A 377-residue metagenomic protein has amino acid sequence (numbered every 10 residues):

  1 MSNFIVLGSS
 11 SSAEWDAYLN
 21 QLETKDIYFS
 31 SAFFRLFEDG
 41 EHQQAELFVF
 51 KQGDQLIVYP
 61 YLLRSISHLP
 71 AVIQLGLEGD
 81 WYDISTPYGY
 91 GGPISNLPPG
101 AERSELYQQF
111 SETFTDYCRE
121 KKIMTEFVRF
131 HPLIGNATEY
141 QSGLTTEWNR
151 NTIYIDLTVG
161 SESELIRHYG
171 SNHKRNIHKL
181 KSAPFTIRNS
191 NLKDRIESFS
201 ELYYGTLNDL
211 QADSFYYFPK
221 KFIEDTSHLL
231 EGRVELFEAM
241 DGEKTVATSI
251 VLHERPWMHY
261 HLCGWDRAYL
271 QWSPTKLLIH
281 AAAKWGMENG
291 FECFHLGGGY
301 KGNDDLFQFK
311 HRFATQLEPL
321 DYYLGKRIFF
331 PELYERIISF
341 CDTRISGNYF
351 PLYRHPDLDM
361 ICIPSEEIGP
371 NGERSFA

Functional and structural regions predicted by a protein language model:
M1-V6, S10-E14, V49-D54, L97 (+7 more regions): Solvent-exposed, well-ordered amphipathic alpha-helical segments that flank/support binding or catalytic loops
S2-Q74, H131-Q271: A conserved beta-strand-loop-helix scaffold within acyl/acetyltransferase catalytic domains
W15, Q43-A45, W285, F313 (+1 more regions): Tryptophan-centered motif/residue detector
Y18, Y28, F33, Y88-Y90 (+11 more regions): Aromatic side chains
D39-Q43, P87, P93-R103, S161-L165 (+7 more regions): Low-complexity, flexible helical/coil segments
P60-L62, P99-S111, D116, R175-T186 (+4 more regions): A broadly tuned preference for mixed-charge, low-complexity surface segments
L63-S67, L133, Q141-S163, N289-A377: Active-site/acyl-donor-binding loops of N-acyltransferases
L69-T145, R255-E318: Acyl-donor binding region in acyl/amide transferases
